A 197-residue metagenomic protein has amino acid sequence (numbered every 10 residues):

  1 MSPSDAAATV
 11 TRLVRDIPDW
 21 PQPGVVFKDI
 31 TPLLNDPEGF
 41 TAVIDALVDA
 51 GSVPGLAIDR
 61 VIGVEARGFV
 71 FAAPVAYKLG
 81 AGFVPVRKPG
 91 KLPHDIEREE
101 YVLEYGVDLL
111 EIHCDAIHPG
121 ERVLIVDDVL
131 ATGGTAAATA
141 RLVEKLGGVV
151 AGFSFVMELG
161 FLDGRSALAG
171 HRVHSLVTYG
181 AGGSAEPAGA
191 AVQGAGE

Functional and structural regions predicted by a protein language model:
M1-A57: Active-site-facing substrate-recognition patch
S2-A6, R12, A137-E197: PRPP-dependent phosphoribosyltransferase catalytic core
G24, V61, F83, F153: Residue-level signature of catalytic and energy-coupling elements of molecular machines, predominantly ATP/GTP-dependent
L56-E65: Short glycine-rich phosphate-binding loop at a beta-alpha junction
D59, E121, A151: Conserved acidic residues
V70-L79, A138-A140: Short Gly/Thr/Asp-enriched flexible loops that form oxyanion-binding sites at enzyme active sites
A81-L124, S184-G196: Short, glycine/charge-rich flexible loops or terminal/linker lids adjacent to PRPP-binding catalytic cores
D128, G133: Conserved G/P- and acidic residue-centered "switch" motifs that form tight phosphate/ATP-binding loops in soluble
